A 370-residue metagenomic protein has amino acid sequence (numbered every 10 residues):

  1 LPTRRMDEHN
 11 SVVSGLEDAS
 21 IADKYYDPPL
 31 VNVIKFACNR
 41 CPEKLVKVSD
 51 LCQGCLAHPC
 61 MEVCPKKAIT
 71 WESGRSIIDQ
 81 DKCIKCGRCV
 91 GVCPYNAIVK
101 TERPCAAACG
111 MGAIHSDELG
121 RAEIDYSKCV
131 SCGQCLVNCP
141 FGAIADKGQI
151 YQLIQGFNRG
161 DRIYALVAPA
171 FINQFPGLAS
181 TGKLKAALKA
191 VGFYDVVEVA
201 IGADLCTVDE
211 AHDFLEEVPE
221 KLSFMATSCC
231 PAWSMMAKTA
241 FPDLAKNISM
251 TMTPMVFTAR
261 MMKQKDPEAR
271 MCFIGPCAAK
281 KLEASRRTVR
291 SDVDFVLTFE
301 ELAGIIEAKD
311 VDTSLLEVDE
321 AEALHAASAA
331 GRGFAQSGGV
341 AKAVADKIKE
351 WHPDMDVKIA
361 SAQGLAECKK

Functional and structural regions predicted by a protein language model:
L1, D146-K370: Iron-sulfur-associated redox domains of electron-transfer enzymes in respiratory and anaerobic energy metabolism
L1-V92, N96-A108, C368: Ferredoxin-type iron-sulfur electron-transfer modules and their immediate structural context
N39-K47, T70-R75, H115-S116, Q134 (+4 more regions): Gly-rich Lys/Arg/Thr-decorated short loops/hinges at beta-loop-alpha junctions or inter-strand turns that position
E43-K47, S127-C129, D266-I274: Immediate flanking context of iron-sulfur cluster ligation sites
D50-K66, I84-Y95, A106-M111, S127-F141 (+3 more regions): Local cysteine-cluster metal-coordination motifs and their immediate loop/turn environment, predominantly Fe-S cluster
Q53, K82, I98, K128 (+3 more regions): Charged, low-complexity surface patches
D79-Q80, K85, C93-Y95, P104-L166 (+2 more regions): Conserved Radical SAM active-site core
